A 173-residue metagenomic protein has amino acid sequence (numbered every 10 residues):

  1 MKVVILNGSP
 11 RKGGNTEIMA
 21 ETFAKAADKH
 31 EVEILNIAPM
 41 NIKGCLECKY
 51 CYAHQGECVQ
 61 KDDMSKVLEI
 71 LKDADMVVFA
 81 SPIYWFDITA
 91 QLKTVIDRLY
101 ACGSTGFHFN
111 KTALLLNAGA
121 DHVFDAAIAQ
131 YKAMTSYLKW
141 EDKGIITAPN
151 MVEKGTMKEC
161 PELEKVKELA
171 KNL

Functional and structural regions predicted by a protein language model:
M1-S81, F86-C102, G155-L173: N-terminal beta1-alpha1-beta2 submodule of the flavodoxin-like/Rossmannoid cofactor-binding fold
P10-R11, G119-A120, N150: Short, glycine/serine-rich, charged loops/turns that create anion-binding and catalytic segments at active sites
M19, R98, A129-Q130, N150: Amphipathic, positively biased hydrophobic alpha-helical segments used for protein targeting and membrane insertion
I37-M40, K111, I146-N150: A short, structured active-site edge motif that brings together acidic residues
G103, F107-I145: Short, glycine-/small-residue-rich phosphate/pyrophosphate-handling segment
Y131, T135-L173: A charged, well-structured terminal subsegment
